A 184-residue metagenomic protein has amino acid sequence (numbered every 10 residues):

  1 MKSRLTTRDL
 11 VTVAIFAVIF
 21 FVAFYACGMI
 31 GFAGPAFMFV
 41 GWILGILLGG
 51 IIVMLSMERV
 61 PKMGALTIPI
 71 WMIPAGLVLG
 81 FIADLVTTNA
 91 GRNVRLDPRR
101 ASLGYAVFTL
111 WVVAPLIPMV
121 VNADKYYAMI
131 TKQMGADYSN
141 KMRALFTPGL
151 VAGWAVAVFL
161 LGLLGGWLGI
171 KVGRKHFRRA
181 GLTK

Functional and structural regions predicted by a protein language model:
M1-T7, R174-K184: Short, charged juxtamembrane terminal tails flanking transmembrane helices
K2-R59: Hydrophobic transmembrane alpha-helices
T7-F16, G41, G45, G64 (+7 more regions): Alpha-helical transmembrane segments of integral membrane proteins
F16-F24, G49, V53, L79 (+4 more regions): Alpha-helical transmembrane segments of multipass membrane proteins
C27-P35, V60, G64, V86 (+3 more regions): Membrane-interfacial segments
F37-T87: Alpha-helical membrane segments and adjacent membrane-interface helices in multi-pass membrane proteins
G76-V107: Cytoplasmic juxtamembrane interface segments
D97-R174: Membrane-embedded alpha-helical hairpins and interfacial helices in multi-pass inner-membrane proteins
